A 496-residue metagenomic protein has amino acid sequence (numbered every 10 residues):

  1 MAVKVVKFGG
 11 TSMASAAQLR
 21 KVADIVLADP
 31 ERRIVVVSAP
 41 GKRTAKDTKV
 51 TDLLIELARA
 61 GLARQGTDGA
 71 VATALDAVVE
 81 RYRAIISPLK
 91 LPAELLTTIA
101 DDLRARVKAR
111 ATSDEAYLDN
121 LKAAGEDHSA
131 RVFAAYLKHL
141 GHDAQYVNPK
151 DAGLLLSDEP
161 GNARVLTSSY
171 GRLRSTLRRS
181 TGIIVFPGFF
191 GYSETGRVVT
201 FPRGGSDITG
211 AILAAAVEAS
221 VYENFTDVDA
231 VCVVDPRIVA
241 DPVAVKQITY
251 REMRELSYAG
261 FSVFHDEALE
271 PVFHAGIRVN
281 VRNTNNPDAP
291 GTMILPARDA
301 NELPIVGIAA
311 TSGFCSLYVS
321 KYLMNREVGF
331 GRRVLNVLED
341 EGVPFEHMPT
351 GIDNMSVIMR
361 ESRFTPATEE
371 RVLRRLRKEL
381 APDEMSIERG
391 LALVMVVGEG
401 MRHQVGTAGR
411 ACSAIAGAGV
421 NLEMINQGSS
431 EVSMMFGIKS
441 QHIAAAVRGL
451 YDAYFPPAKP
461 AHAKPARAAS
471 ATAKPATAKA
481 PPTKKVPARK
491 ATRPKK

Functional and structural regions predicted by a protein language model:
M1-H265, L269, G437-K439, Y454 (+5 more regions): Nucleotide/pyrophosphate-binding catalytic subdomain
V3-K4, R32-V35, D143-Q145, G182-V185 (+15 more regions): Structural motif
P40-G41, V228-A230, V279, N283-D288 (+3 more regions): Glycine-rich beta-alpha junction loops
D151-G153, N286, S429: Residue-level detector of flexible, active-site-proximal loop/helix-junction positions within diverse enzyme catalytic
S262, D266, R278, P344 (+1 more regions): Intrinsically disordered or highly flexible coil/loop and linker segments, enriched in small and charged/polar residues
P290-K479, K484-V486, K490-K496: A conserved regulatory-domain signal marking ACT and ACT-like small-molecule sensing domains and adjacent regulatory
